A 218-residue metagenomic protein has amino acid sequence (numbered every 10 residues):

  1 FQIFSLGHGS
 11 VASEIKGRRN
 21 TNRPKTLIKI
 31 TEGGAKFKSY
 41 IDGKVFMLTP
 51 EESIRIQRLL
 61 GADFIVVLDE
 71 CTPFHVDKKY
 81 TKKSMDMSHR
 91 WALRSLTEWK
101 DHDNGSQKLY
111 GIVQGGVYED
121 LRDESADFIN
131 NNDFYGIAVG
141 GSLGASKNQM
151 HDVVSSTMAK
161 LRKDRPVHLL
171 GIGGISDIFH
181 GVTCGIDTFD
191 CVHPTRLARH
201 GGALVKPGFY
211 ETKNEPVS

Functional and structural regions predicted by a protein language model:
F1-D103, Y210, N214-E215: Non-catalytic, usually N-terminal nucleic-acid engagement modules in DNA/RNA processing proteins
D86-H89, H102-S218: Glycine-rich phosphate/ribose-binding loops and adjacent secondary-structure elements that form binding surfaces
